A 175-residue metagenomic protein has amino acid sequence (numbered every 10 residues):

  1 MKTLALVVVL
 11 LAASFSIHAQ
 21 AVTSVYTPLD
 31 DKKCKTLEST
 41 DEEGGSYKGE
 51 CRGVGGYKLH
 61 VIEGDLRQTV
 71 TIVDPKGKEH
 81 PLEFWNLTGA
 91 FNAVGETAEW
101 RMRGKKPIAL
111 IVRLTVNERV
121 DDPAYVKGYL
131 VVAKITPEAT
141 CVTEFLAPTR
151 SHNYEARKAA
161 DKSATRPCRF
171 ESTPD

Functional and structural regions predicted by a protein language model:
T3-A5, F15-F84: Charge-rich, low-complexity N-terminal segments
R52, R67, R101-R103, R113 (+4 more regions): Arginine residue identity/basic-tract feature
P75, G89-A90, H152-N153: Alpha-helical interaction segments
F84-A147: Short helix/strand-capping turn motifs
T140-D175: C-terminal partner/receptor-binding element of secreted or periplasmic proteins
